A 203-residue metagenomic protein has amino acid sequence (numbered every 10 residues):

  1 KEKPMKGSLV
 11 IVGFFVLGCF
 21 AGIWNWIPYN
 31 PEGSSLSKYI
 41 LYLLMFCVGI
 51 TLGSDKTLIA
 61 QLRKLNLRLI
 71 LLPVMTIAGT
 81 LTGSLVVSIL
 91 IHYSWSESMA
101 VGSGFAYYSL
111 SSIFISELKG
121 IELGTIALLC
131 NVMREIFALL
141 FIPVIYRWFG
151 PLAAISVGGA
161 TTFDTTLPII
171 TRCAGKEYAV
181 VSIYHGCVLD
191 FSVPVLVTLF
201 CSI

Functional and structural regions predicted by a protein language model:
K1-T80, W95-A106: Helical membrane-embedded segments and adjacent short helical loop/helix-boundary regions of multi-pass membrane
N25-I27, I50-Q61, V87, I113 (+2 more regions): C-terminal ends of transmembrane helices
W26, I91-Y93, K119, G150 (+1 more regions): Short helix-capping/hinge motifs at transmembrane helix termini and TM-loop junctions
Y42, A138-L139, T166, P194: Hydrophobic transmembrane alpha-helices of multi-pass small-molecule transporters
K56-S84, G124-I136, V181-L189: Entry/N-cap segments of selected transmembrane alpha helices and their immediately preceding amphipathic helices
L71-I115, M133-F149: Transmembrane alpha-helices that form the ion-translocation and gating core of multi-pass ion transport proteins
E97-I136, P151-Y184: Alpha-helical membrane segments and immediately flanking helix-loop junctions that form or couple to the substrate/ion
S192-I203: Juxtamembrane boundary at the C-terminal end of a transmembrane helix
